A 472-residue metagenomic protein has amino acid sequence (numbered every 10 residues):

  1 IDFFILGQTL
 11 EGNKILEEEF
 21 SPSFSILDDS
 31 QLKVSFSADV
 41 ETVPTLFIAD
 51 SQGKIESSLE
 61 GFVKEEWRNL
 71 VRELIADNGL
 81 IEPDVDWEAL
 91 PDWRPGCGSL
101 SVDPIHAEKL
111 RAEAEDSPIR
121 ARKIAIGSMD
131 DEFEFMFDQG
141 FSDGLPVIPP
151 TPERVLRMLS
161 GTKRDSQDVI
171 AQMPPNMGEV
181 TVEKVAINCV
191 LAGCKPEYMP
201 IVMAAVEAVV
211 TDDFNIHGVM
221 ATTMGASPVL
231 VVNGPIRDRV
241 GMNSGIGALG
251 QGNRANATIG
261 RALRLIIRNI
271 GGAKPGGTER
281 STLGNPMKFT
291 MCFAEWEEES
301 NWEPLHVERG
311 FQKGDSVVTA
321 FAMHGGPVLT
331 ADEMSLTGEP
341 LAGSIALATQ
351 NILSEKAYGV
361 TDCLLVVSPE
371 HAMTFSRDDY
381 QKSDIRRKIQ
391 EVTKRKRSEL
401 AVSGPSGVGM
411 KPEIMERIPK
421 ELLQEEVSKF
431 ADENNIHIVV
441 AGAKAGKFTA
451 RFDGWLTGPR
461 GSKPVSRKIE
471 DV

Functional and structural regions predicted by a protein language model:
I1-F20, Q31-F36: Structural microenvironment flanking redox-active thiols in thiol-disulfide oxidoreductases
E11-G12, K54, K64, D238 (+1 more regions): Surface-exposed, flexible loop/turn segments at secondary-structure boundaries
S21-F24, D39-F47: Structural micro-motif
S25-S30: Short acidic-hydrophobic, aromatic-tinged amphipathic segments that line or gate anion-handling sites
L32-F36, E65, E299: A short acidic, often aromatic-flanked loop/helix-cap motif at beta-alpha or helix-coil junctions that lines enzyme
P44-E60: A short, hydrophobic beta-strand/beta-hairpin element that forms part of a small beta-sheet core
I55-A112: Thiol-/selenol-based redox modules, centered on thioredoxin-like and closely related oxidoreductase domains
K109-V472: Non-transmembrane, aqueous-exposed alpha-helical and coiled segments at domain scale
